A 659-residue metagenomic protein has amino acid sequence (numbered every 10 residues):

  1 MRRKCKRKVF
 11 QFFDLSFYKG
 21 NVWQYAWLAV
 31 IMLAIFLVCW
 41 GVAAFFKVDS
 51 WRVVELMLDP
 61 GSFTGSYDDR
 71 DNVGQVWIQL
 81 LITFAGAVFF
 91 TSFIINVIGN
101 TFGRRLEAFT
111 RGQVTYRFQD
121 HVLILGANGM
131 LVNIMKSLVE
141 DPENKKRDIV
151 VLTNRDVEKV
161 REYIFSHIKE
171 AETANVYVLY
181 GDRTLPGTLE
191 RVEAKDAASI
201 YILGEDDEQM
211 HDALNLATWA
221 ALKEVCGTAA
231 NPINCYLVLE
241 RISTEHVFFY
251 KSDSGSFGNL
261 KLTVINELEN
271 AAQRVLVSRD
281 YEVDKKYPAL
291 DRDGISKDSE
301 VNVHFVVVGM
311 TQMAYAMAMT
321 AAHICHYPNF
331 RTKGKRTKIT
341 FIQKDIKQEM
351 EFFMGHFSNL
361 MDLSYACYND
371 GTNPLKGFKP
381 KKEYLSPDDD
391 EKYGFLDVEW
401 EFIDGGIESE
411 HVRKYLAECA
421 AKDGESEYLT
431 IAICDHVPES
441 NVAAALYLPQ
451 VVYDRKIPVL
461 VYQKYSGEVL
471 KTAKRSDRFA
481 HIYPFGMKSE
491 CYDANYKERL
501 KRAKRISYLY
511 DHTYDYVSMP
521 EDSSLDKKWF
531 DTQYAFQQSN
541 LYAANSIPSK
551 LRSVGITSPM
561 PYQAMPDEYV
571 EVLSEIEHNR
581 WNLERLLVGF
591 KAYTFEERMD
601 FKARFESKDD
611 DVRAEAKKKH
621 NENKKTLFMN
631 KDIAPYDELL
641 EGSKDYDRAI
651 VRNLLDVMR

Functional and structural regions predicted by a protein language model:
M1-L33, A44-R52, D59, T64-E575 (+4 more regions): Cytosolic regulatory regions of ion transport systems
F36-L37: A generic alpha-helix surface/boundary motif
V97-I98, K608-D610, A614-E615, H620-E622 (+1 more regions): In a subset of proteins, long, contiguous C-terminal domains/tails are tracked
N369-D389, A592-K631: Surface-exposed intrinsically disordered loops and tails
Y516-D526, H620-I633: Active-site-adjacent bridging/hinge elements
V588-A592, E596, A634, K644: C-terminal amphipathic alpha-helical interaction region
